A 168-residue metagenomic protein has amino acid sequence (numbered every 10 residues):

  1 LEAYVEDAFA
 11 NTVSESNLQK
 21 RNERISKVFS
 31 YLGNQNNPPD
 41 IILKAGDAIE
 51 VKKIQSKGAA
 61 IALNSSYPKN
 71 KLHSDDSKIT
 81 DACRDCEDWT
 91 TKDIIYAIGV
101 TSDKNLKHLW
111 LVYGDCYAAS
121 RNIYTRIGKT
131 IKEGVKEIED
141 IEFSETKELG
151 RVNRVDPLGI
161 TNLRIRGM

Functional and structural regions predicted by a protein language model:
L1-D47, K53-M168: Nucleic-acid endonuclease domains
